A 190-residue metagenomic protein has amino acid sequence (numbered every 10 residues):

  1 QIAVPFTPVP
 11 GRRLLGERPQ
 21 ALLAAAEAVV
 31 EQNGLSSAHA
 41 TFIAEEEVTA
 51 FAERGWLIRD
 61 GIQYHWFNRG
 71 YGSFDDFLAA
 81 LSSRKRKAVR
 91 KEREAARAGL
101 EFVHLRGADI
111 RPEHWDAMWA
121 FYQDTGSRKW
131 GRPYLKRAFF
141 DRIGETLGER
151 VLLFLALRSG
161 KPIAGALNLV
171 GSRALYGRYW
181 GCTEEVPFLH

Functional and structural regions predicted by a protein language model:
Q1, P5, E27-L189: A conserved beta-strand-loop-helix scaffold within acyl/acetyltransferase catalytic domains
Q1-L22: A gly/proline- and charged-residue-enriched helix-loop-helix capping module
